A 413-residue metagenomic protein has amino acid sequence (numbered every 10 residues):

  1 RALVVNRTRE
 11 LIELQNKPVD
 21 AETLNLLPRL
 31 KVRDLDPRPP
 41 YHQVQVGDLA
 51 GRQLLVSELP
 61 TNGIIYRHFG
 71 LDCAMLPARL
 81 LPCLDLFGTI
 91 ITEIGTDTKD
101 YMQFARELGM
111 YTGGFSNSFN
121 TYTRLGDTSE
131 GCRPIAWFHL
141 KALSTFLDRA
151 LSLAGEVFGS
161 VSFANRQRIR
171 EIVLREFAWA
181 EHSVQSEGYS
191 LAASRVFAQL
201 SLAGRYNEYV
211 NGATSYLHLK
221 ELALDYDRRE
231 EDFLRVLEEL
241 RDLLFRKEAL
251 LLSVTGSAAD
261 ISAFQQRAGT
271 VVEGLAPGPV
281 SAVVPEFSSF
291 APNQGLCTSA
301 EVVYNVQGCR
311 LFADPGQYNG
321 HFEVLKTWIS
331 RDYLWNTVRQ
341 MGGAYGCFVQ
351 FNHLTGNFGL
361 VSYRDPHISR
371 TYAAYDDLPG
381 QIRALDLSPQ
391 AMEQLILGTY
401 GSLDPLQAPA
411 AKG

Functional and structural regions predicted by a protein language model:
R1-T92, H139, A249, S253 (+2 more regions): His/Glu-based metal-binding/catalytic segments typifying zinc-dependent metallopeptidases
R38, A203-Y206, I261: Generic intrinsically disordered, low-complexity segments enriched for polar/acidic and small residues
A50, R228-V236: Short linear interaction motifs
E58, D127-S129, R241, L296: Residues embedded in well-ordered secondary-structure elements
N62-T92, K99-R228, K247-G256, Y304-V324 (+1 more regions): M16 family metallopeptidases and their MPP-like homologs
I91, L108, T112, F158 (+4 more regions): Hydrophobic, Leu/Ile/Phe/Ala-enriched alpha-helical segments that form helix-helix packing faces
G212, F233-A268: Non-catalytic, conformational "gating/processing" segments within enzyme and secreted inhibitor domains
